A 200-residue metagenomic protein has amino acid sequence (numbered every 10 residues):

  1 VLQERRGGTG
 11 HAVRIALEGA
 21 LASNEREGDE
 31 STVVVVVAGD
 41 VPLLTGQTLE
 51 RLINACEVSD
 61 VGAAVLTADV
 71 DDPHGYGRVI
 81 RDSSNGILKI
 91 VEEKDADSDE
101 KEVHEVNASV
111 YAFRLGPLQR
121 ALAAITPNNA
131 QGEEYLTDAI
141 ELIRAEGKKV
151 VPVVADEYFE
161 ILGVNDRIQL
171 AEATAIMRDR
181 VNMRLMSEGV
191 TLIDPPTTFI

Functional and structural regions predicted by a protein language model:
V1-S84, A108, A112-L115, R120-T126: Conserved beta-loop-beta/alpha segment of the NTase-like Rossmann-fold superfamily that binds/positions NTPs
A55, K101-V103, V153, V190: Short secondary-structure boundary/capping segments
S84-K101: Short, flexible, basic/aromatic active-site loop/helix in glycosyltransferases
V91, L122, T174: Short, flexible helix/strand-to-coil boundary loops that buttress conserved ligand/catalytic motifs in alpha/beta
D99-A112, T126-A130, F159-I161: A short glycine-threonine-serine/GTX helix/turn-capping micro-motif
Q131-I200: Left-handed beta-helix
